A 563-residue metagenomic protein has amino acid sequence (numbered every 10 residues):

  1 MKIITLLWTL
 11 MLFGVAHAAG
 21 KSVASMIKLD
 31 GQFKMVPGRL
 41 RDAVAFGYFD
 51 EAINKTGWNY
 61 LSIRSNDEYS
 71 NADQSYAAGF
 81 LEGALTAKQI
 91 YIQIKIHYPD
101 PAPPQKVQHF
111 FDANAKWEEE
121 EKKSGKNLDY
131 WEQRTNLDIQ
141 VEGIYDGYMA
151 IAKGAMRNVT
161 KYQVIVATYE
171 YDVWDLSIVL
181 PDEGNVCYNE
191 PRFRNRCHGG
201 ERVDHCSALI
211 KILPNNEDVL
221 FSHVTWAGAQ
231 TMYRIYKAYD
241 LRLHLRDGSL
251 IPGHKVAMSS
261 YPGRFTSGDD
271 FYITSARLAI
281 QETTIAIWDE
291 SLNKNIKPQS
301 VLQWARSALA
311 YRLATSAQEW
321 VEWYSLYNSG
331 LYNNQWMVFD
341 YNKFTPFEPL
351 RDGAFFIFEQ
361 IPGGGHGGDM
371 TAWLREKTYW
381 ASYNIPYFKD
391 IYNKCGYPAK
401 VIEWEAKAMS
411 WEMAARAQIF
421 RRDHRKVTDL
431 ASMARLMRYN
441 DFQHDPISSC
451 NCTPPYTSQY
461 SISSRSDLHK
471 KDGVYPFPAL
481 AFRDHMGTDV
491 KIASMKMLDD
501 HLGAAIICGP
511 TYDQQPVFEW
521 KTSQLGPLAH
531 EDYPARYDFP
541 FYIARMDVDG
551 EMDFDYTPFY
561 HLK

Functional and structural regions predicted by a protein language model:
K2-A18: Cleavable N-terminal signal peptides of Sec/SRP-targeted secreted and luminal proteins
V15-E319, W323-K563: N-terminal mature-domain region immediately after signal-peptide cleavage in secreted/organellar precursors
